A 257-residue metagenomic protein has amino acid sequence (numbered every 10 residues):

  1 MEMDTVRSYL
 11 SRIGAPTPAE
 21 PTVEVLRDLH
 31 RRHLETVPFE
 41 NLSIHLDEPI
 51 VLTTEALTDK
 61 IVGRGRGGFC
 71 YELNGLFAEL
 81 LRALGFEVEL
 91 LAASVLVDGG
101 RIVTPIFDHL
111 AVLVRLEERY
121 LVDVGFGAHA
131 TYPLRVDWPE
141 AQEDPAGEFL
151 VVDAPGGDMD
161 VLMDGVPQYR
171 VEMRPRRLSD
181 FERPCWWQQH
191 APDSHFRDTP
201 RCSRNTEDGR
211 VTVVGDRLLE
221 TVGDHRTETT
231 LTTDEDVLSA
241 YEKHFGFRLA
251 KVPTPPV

Functional and structural regions predicted by a protein language model:
M1-G67, R82-I106, G127-P133, P139 (+1 more regions): Mixed-charge, low-complexity segments
N74-F77: Active-site acidic/histidine clusters and adjacent loop/turn architecture that either coordinate catalytic ions
L110-L113: Short beta-strand scaffold segments in enzyme catalytic cores
E117: Basic phosphate/pyrophosphate-binding loop/patch that engages nucleotide-derived ligands
Y120-G127: Catalytic Cys-His active-site segments of thiol-dependent hydrolases/isopeptidases
